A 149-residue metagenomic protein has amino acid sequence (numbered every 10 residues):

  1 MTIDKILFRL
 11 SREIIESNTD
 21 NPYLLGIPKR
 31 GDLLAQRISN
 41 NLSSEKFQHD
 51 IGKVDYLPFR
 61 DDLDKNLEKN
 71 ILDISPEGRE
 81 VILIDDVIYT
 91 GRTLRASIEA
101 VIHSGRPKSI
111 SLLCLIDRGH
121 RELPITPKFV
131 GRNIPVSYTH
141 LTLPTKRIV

Functional and structural regions predicted by a protein language model:
M1-N21: Active-site-facing substrate-recognition patch
D20-P28: Short glycine-rich phosphate-binding loop at a beta-alpha junction
N21, D50, E80, S109-S111: Residues at the starts of beta-strands that form the adenosine-phosphate
S44-E80, R95: Short, glycine/charge-rich flexible loops or terminal/linker lids adjacent to PRPP-binding catalytic cores
G78-I102: Internal catalytic-core helix/loop-beta-alpha segment that presents or stabilizes conserved functional determinants
R92, E99-S137: A short, conserved beta-to-alpha structural element at the edge of catalytic cores that scaffolds binding
T139-T145: Conserved small/polar residues in nucleotide/adenosyl-binding loops
